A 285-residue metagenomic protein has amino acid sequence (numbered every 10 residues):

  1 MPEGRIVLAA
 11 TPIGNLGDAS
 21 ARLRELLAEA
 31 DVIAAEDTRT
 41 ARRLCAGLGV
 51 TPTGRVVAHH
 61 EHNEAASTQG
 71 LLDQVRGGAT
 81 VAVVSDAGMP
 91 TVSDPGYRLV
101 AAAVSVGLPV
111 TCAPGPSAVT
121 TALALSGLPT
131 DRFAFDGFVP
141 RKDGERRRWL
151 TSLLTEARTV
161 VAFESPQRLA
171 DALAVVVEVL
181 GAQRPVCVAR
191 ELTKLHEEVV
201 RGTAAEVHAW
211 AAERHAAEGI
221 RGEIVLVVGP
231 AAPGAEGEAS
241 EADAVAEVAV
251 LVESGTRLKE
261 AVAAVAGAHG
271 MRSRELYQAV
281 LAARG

Functional and structural regions predicted by a protein language model:
M1-H60: Glycine-rich, flexible N-terminal cofactor/catalytic loop recognition
E3, A79-T80, T159, F163-G285: A contiguous loop/helix-start segment that scaffolds small-molecule binding in enzyme catalytic cores
L27-I33, G107-T111, T159-V160: Short active-site oxyanion
E36, V110-G115, A162, V188: General beta-strand structural signal in soluble alpha/beta enzymes
V57-A66, V139-K142: Conserved helicase motor
V83: Acidic/polar, glycine-anchored loop/turn motif associated with catalytic or activation segments that engage anionic
T91-V106, L173-V177: Short Gly/Thr/Asp-enriched flexible loops that form oxyanion-binding sites at enzyme active sites
Y97-E156: Class I SAM-dependent methyltransferase SAM-binding "motif I" and its flanking Rossmann-like core
